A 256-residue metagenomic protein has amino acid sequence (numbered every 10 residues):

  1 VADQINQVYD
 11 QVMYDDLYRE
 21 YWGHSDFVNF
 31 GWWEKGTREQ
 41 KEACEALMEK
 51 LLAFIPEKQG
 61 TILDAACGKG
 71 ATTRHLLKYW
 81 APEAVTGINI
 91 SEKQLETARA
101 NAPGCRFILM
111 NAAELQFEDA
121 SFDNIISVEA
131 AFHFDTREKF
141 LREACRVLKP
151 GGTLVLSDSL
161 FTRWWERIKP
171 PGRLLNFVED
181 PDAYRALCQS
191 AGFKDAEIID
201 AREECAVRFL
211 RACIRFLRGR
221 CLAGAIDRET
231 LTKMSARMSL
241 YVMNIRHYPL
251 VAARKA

Functional and structural regions predicted by a protein language model:
V1-W32: N-terminal, positively charged/glycine-rich alpha-helical extensions of SAM-dependent methyltransferases
K41-K58: Conserved alpha-helix/loop element of class I SAM-dependent methyltransferases that forms part of the SAM/SAH-binding
L63-A65, K69-E114: Class I SAM-dependent methyltransferase SAM/SAH-binding core
A113-I125: A short acidic, Gly/Pro-enriched loop at the edge of an enzyme's catalytic core that lines a small-molecule cofactor
E138-T153: A short glycine-rich, Lys/Arg-flanked "PGG" loop and its adjoining helix->strand segment in the class I
L156-N176: Short, glycine-/aromatic-enriched active-site segment of Class I SAM-dependent methyltransferases
N176-G192: Short alpha-helix
D200-A256: Conserved Class I S-adenosyl-L-methionine
